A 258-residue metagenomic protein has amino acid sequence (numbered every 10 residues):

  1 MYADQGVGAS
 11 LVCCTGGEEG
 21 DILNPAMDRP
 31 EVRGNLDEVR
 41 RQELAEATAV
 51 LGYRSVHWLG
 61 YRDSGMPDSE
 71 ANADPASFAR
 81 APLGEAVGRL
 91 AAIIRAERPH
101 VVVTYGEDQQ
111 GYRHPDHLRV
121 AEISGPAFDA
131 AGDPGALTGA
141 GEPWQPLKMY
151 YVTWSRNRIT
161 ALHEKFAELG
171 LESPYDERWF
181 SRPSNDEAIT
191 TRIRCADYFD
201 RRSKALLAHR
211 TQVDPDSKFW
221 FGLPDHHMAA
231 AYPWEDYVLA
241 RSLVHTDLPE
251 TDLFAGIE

Functional and structural regions predicted by a protein language model:
M1-R98, V238, T246-D247: Active-site rim/loop-helix segments in enzyme catalytic domains that contact anionic ligands
A71-E258: Metal-dependent de-N-acetylase/amidase catalytic core
